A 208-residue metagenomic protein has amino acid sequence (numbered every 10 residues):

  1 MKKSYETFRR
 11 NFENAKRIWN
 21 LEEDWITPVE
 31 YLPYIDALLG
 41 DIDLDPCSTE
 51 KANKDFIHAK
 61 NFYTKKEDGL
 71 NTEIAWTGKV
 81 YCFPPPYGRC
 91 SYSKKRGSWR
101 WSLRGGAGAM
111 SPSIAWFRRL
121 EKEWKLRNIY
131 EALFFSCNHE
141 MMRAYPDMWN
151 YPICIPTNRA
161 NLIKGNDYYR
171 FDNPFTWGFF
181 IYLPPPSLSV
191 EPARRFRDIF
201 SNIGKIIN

Functional and structural regions predicted by a protein language model:
M1-N208: Class I S-adenosyl-L-methionine-dependent methyltransferase catalytic core
